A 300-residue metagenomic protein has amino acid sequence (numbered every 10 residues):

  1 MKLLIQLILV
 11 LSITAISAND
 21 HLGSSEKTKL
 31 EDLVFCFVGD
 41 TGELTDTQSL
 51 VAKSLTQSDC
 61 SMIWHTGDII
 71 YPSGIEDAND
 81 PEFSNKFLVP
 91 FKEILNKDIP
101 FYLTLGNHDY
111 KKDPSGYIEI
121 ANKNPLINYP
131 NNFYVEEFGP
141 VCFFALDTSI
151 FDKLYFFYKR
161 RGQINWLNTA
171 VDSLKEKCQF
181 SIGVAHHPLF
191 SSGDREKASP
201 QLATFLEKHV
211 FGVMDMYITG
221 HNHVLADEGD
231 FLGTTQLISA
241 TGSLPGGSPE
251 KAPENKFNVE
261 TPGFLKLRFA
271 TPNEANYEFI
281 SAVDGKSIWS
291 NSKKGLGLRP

Functional and structural regions predicted by a protein language model:
M1-L9: Sec-dependent signal peptide recognition, specifically the positively charged N-region followed immediately by
L9-I16, Y134: Residue-level signal for alpha-helical transmembrane segments in multi-pass membrane proteins
A15-E82, S191-S192: N-terminal active-site segment of His-dependent metallophosphoesterases
K29, G74-S181, R195-M216, N222-F269 (+1 more regions): Extended active-site neighborhood of metal-dependent phosphoesterases/phosphodiesterases
F35-F37, I63-H65, L103, G183 (+1 more regions): Residue-level marker for buried hydrophobic side chains located in beta-strands that build the well-ordered beta-sheet
D40, G67-D68, G106-N107, L146 (+2 more regions): Active-site glycine-centered loops adjacent to acidic/histidine catalytic or metal-binding residues that shape
P188-F190, V224-L225: Short, catalytically relevant binding-site loops at active-site mouths
N255-P300: A short C-terminal boundary segment appended to hydrolase-like catalytic domains
